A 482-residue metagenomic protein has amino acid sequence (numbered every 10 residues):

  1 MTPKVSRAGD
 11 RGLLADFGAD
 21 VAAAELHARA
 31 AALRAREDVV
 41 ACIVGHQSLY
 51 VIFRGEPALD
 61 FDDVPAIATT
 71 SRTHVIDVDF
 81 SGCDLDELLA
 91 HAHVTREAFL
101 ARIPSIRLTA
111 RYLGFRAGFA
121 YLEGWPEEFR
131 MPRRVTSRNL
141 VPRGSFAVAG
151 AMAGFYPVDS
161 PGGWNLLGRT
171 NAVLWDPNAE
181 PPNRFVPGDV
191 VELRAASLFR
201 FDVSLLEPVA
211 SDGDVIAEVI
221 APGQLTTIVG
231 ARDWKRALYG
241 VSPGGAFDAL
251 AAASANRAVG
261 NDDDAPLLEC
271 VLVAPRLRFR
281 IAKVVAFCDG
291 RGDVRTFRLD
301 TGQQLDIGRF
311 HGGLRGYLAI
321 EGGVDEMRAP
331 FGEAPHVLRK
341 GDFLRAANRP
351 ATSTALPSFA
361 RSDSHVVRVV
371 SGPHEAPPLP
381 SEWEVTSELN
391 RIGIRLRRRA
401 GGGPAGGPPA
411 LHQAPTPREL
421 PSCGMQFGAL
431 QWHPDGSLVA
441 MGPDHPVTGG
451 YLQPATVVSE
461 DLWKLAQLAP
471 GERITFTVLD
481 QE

Functional and structural regions predicted by a protein language model:
M1-E482: Conserved "landmark" site that anchors the functional core of diverse proteins
